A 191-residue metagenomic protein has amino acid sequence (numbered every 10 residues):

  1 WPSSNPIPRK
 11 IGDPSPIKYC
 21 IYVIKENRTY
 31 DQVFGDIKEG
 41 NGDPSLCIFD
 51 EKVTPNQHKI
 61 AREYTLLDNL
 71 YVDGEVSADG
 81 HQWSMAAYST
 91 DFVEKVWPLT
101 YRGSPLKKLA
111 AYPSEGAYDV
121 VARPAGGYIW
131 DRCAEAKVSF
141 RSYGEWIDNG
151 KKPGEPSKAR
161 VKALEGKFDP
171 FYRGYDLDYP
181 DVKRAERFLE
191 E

Functional and structural regions predicted by a protein language model:
W1-E191: N-terminal pro-sequences and low-complexity stem/linker regions of secreted or lumenal proteins
